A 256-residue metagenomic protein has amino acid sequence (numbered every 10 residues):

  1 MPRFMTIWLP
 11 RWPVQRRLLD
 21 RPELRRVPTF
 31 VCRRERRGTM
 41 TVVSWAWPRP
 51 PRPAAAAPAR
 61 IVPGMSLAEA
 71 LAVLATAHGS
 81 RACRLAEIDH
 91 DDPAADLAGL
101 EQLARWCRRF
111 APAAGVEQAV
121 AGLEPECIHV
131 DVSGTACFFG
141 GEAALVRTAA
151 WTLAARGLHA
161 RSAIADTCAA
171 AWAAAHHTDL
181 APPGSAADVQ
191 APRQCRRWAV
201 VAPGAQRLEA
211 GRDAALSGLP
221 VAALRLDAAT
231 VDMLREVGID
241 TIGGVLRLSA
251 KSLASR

Functional and structural regions predicted by a protein language model:
M1-H129, G134-A136, A143-W151, A155 (+2 more regions): Residues that scaffold, gate, or flank divalent-cation-dependent active/transport sites
Q15-R17, F139-G140, A173, L234 (+1 more regions): Short helix/loop capping segments that flank catalytic or ligand/cofactor-binding pockets
P22-L24, G140, L145, D179-L180 (+2 more regions): Hydrophobic alpha-helical segments
G38, A169-W172, S252-A254: Flexible loop/turn segments at secondary-structure boundaries
A75-T76, L180-R256: Compact, charge-rich alpha-helical regulatory domains located at protein termini
L100, A175-H176, R256: Charge-rich, low-complexity amphipathic helices in intrinsically disordered tails/linkers adjacent to domains
A144-V200: Structured, non-catalytic alpha/beta "coupling" segments that mediate domain-domain communication and provide generic
